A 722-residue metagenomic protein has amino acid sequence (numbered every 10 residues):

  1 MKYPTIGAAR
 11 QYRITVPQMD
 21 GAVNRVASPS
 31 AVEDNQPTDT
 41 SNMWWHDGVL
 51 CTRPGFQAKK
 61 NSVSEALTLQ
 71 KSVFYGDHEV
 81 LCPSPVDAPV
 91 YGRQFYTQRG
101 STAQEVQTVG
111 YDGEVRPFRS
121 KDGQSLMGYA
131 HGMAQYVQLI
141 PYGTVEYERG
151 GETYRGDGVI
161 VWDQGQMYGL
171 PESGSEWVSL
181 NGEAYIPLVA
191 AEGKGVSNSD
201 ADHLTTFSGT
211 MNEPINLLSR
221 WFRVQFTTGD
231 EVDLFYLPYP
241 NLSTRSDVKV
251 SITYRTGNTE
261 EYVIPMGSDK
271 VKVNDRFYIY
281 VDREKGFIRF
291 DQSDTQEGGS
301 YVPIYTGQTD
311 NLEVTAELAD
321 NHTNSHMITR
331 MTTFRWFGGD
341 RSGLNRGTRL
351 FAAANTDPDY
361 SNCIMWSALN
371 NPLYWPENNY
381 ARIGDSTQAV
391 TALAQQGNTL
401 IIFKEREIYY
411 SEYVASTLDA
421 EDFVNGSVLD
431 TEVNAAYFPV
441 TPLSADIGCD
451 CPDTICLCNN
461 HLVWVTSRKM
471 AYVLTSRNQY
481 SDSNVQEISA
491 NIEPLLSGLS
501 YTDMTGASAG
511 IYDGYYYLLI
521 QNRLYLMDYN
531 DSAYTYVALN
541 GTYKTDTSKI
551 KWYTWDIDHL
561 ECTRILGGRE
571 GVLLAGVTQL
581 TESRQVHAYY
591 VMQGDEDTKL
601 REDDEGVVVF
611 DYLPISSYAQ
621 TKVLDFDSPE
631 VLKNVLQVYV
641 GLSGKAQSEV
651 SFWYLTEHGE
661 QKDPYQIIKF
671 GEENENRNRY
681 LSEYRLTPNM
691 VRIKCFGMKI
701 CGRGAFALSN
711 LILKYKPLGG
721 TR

Functional and structural regions predicted by a protein language model:
M1-G132, Q138-G151, S219, I447-D450 (+2 more regions): Beta-sheet repeat architectures centered on beta-propellers
V23, S41, G55, I252-G307: Extracellular/luminal ectodomains and secreted, surface-exposed scaffolds of diverse proteins
Q94-Y96, V159-I160, R349-F351, T399-I401 (+4 more regions): Conserved beta-propeller blade signature
A134-S199: Hydrophobic or amphipathic alpha-helical targeting/insertion segments
G165, T356, R406, V414 (+4 more regions): Residue-level signature of beta-propeller blades and closely related beta-rich strand-turn architectures in secreted
E183-R276, D294-Q296, E317-F334: Extended beta-strand solenoid/passenger and fiber regions
L234-Y239, R289-Q292, N678-N689: Exposed aromatic-hydrophobic patches
T323-G510, K549: Beta-propeller and closely related beta-pinwheel folds
